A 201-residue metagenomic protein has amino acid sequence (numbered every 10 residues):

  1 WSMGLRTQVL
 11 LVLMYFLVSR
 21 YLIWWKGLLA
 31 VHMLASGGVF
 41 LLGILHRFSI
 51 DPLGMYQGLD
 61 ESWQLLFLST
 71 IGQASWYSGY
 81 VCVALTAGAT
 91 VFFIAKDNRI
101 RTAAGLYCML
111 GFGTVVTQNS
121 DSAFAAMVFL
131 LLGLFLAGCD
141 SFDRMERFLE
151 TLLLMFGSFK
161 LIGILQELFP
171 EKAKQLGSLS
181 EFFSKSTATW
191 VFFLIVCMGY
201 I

Functional and structural regions predicted by a protein language model:
M3-Y21, K26-I201: Alpha-helical transmembrane segments of multi-pass inner-membrane proteins
